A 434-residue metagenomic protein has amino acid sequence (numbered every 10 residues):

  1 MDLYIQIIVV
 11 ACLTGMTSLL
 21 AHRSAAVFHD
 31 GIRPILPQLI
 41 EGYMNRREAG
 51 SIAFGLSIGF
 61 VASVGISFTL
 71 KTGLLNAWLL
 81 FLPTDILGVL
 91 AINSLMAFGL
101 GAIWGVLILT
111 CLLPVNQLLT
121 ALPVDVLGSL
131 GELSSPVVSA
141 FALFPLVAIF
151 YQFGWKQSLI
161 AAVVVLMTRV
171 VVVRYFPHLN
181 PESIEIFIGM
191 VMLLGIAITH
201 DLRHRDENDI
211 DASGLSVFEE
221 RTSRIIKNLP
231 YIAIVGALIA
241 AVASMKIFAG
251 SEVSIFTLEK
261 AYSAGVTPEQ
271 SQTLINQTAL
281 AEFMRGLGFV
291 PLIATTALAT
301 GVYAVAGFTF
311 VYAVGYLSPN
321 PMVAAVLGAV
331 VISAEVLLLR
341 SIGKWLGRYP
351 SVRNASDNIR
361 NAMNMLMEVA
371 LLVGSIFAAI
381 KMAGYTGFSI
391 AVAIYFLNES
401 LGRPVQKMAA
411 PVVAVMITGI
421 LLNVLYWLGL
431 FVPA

Functional and structural regions predicted by a protein language model:
M1-A53, L80-G301, V311-A434: Signature of multi-pass transmembrane helix bundles
G55-L90: Glycine-rich, N-terminal phosphate-binding loop and its surrounding beta-alpha-beta segment
V305-G307: A glycine-rich, aromatic-flanked flexible loop/lid motif
